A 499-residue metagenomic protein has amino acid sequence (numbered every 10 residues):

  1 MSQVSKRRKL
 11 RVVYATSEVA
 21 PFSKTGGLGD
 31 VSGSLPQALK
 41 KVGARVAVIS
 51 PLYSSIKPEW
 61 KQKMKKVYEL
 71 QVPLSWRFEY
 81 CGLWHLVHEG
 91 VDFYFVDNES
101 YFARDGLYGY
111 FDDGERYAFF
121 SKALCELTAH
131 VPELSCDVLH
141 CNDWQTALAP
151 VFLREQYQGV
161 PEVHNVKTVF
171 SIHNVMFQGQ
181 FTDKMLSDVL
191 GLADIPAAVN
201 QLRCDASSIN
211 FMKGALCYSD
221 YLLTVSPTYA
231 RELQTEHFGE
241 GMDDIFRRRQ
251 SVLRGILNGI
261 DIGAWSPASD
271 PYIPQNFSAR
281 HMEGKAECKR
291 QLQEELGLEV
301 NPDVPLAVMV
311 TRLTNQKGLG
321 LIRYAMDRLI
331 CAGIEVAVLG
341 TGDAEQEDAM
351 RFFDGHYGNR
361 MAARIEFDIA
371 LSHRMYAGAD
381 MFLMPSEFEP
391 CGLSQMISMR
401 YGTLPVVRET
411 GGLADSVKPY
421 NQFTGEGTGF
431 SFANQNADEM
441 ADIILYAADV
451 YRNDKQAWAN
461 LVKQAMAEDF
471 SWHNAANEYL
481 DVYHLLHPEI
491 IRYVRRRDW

Functional and structural regions predicted by a protein language model:
M1-W499: Catalytic cores of nucleotide-sugar-dependent glycosyltransferases that transfer UDP/GDP/TDP-activated
